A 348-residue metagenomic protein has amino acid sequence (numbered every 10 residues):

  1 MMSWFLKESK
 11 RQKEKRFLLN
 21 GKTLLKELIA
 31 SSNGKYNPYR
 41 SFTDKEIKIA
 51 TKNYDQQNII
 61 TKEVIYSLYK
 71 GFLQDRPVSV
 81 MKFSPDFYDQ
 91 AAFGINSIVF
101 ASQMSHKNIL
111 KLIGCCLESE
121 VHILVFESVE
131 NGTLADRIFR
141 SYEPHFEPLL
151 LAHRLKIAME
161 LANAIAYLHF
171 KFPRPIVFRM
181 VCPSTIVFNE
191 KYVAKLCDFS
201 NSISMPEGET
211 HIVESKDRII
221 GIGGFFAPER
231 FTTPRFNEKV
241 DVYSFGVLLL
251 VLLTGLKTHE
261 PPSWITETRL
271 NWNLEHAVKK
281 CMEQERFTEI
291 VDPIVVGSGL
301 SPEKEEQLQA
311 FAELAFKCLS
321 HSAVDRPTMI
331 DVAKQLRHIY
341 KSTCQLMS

Functional and structural regions predicted by a protein language model:
M1-L110, C115-H122, N131-L161, E209-G223 (+2 more regions): Membrane-proximal cytoplasmic juxtamembrane segment of single-pass receptors with intracellular kinase/kinase-homology
H169-N189: Catalytic-loop of the protein kinase fold
C182-F225: Activation segment/activation loop of eukaryotic-type protein kinase catalytic domains
T232-E238: Activation segment
D241: Conserved catalytic-loop aspartate of Hanks-type protein kinases
H276-V324: C-terminal lobe substrate-recognition/regulatory segment of protein kinase catalytic domains
V324-S348: Regulatory extensions flanking the kinase catalytic core
